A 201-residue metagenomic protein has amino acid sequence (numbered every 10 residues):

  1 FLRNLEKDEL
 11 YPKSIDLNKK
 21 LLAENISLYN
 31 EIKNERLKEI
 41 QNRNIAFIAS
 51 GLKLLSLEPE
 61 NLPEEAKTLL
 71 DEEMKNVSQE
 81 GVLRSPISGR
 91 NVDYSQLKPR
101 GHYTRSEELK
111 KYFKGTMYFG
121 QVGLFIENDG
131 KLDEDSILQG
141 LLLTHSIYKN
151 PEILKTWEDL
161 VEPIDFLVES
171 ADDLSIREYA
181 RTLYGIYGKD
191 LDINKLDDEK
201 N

Functional and structural regions predicted by a protein language model:
F1-N201: Long, non-catalytic protein-protein interaction scaffolds
